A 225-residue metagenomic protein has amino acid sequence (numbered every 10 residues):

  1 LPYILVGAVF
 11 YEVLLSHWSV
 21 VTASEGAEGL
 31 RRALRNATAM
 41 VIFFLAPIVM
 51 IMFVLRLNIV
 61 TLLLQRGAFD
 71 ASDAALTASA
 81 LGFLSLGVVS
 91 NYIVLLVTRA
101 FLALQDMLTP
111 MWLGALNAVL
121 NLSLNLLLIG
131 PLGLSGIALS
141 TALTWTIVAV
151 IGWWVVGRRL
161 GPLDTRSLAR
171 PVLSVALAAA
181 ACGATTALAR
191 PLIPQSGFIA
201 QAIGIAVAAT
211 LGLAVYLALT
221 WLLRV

Functional and structural regions predicted by a protein language model:
L1-V225: Membrane-embedded alpha-helical bundles of multi-pass transporters/translocases, especially carrier/permease families
